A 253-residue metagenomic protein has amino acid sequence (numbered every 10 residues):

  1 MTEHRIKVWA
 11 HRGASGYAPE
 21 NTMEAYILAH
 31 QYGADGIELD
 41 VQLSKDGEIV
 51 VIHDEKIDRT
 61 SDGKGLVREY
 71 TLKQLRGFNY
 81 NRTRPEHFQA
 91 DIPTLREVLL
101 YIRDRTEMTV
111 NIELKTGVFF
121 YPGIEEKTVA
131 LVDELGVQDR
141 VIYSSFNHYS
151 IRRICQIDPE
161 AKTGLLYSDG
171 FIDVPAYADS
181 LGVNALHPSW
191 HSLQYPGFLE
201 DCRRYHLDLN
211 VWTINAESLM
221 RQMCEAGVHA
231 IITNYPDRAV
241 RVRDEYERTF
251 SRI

Functional and structural regions predicted by a protein language model:
M1-I253: Phosphate-group recognition and catalysis centered on beta-loop-alpha active-site segments
